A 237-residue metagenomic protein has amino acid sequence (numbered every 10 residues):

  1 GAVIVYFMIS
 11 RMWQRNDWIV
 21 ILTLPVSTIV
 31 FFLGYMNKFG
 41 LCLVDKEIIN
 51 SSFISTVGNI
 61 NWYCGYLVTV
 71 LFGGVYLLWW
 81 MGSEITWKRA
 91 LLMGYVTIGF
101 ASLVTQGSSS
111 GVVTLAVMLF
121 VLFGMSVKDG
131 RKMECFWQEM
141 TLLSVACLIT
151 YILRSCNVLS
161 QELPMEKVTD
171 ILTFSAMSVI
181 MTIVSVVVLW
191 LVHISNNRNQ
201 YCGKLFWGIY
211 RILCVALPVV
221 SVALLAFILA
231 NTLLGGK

Functional and structural regions predicted by a protein language model:
G1-G235: Alpha-helical transmembrane segments of multi-pass inner-membrane proteins
